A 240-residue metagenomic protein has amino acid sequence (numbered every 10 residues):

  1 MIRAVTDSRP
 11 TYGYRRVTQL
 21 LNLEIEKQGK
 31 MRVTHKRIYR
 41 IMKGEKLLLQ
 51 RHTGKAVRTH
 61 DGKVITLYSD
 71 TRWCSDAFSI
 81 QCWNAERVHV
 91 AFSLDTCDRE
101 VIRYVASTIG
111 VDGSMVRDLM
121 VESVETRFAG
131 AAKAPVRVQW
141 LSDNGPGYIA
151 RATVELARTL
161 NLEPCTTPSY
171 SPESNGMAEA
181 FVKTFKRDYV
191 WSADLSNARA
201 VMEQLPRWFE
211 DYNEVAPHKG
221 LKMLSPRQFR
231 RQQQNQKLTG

Functional and structural regions predicted by a protein language model:
M1-I2, V17, I38, D76 (+11 more regions): Mobile genetic element proteins and their domesticated derivatives, centered on retroelements and DNA transposons
M1-R72, S225-T239: Basic, flexible linker segments flanking DNA-binding modules in nucleic acid-interacting mobile-element proteins
R9-T11, K27-Q28, I65-L67, W83 (+2 more regions): Conserved, non-catalytic sequence blocks in retroelement Pol enzymes and Pol-derived host proteins
H35-L94, G113-A129, K133-V136, G240: Mobile-element integrase/transposase regions, centering on the N-terminal DNA-binding/Zn-coordinating module
H52-K55, A106, W140-N144, T159-M177 (+1 more regions): RNase H-like polynucleotidyl transferase catalytic core
E86, R99-E100: Residue-level signal for well-ordered, solvent-exposed loop/turn and beta-edge residues enriched in charged/polar side
A132-A150, L224-R227: Acidic/histidine-rich, metal-coordinating catalytic segments
V136, R158-L162, T184-G240: C-terminal domain-tail junction helix/linker
